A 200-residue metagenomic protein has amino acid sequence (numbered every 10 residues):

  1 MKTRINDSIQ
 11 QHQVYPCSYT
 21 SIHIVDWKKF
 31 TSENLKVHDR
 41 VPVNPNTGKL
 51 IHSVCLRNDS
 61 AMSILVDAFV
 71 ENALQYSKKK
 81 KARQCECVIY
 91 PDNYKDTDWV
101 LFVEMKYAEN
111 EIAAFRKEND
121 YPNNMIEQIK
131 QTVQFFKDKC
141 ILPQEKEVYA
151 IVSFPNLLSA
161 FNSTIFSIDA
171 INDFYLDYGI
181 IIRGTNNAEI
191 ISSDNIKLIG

Functional and structural regions predicted by a protein language model:
M1-A82: Basic, amphipathic N-terminal segments that precede the first structured/catalytic domain
D59, S63, E71-L74, I141-E145 (+2 more regions): Electrostatic, structured charged patches in enzyme active sites and in nucleic-acid/phosphate-binding
A68-K78, R83-D92, F115-D120, V133 (+1 more regions): Short secondary-structure capping micro-motifs at structural edges
C87-I89, W99-E111: Conserved catalytic cores of phosphodiester-cleaving nucleases, focusing on short active-site segments
K95: Phosphate/adenylate-binding glycine loop and adjacent helical scaffold
I112-Y121, A160-S163: Short, flexible/disordered intra-domain loops and linkers
R116-S153: Catalytic cores of nucleic-acid endonucleases
F154-G200: Short, low-complexity, polybasic intrinsically disordered segments
